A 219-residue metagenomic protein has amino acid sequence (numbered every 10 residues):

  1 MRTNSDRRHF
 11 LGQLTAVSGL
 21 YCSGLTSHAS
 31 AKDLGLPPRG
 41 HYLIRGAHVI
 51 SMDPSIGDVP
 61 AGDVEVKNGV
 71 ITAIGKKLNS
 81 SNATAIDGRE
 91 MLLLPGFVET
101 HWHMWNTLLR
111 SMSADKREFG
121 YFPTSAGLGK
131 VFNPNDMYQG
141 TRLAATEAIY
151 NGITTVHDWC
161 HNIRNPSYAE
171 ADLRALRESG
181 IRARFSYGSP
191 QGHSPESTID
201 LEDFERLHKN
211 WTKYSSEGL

Functional and structural regions predicted by a protein language model:
R2-S18: N-terminal secretory signal peptides and thylakoid transit peptides that target proteins across membranes
L25-Y42, V49-P95: Histidine-rich, glycine-flanked metal-binding segment
K32-L34, N162, S167-L219: Metal-coordinating catalytic core of metallo-dependent amide/deamination hydrolases
P38-R45, V66, N79-G120, R142 (+1 more regions): Replace "His-x-His-based motif
L108-Q139, H193: Active-site gating loops and adjacent loop-to-helix segments of metal-dependent hydrolytic enzymes
D136-L143, D203-R206: A non-catalytic, amphipathic alpha-helix used as a structural packing/dimerization or gating element in enzyme scaffolds
T154-T155: Short acidic/polar active-site loop segments enriched in Thr and Asp
